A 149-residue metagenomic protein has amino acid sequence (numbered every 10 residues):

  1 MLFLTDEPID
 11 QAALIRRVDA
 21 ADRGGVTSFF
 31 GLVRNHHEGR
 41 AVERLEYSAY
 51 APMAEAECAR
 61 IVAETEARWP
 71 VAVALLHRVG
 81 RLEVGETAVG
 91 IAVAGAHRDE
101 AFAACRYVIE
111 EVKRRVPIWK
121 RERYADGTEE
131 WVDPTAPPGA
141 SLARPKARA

Functional and structural regions predicted by a protein language model:
M1-V89, A94-R106, E110-A149: N-terminal, polar/charged subdomain of small-to-medium soluble alpha/beta proteins
